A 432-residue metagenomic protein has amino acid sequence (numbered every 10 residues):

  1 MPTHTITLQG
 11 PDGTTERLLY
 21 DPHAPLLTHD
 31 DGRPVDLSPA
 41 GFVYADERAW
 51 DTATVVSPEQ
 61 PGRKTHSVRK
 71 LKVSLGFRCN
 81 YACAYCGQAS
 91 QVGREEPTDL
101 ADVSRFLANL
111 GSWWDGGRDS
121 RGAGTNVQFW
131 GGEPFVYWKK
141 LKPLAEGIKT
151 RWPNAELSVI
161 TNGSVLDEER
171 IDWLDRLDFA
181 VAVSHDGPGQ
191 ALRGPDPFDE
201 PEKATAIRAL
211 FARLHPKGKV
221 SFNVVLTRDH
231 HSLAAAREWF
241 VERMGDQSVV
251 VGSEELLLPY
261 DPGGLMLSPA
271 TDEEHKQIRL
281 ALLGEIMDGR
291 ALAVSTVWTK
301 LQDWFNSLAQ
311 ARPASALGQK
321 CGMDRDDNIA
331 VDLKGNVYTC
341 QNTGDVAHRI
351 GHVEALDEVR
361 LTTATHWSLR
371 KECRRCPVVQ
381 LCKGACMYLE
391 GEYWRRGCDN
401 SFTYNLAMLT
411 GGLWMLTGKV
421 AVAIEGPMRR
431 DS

Functional and structural regions predicted by a protein language model:
P2-K72, S90, G117-R121: N-terminal [4Fe-4S]-dependent radical SAM core
P2-L18, P22-A24, N336-V337, Q341-S432: Flexible mid-to-C-terminal extensions adjoining Fe-S/redox cofactors in radical SAM and related proteins
H29-T54, Q319-D357: A broadly conserved sequence feature marking short terminus-proximal activation segments in nucleic acid-centric
E47-S67, L301-A311, T343-E372: Short, charged low-complexity linear segments at domain edges
R63-R105: Canonical Radical SAM [4Fe-4S] cluster-binding loop centered on the CxxxCxxC motif and its immediate flanking residues
L75-A82, E133, C373, V379-Q380: Cysteine-centered iron-sulfur cluster-binding motifs in ferredoxin-type domains/subunits of redox enzymes
S104-Q128, Y137-D261: Radical SAM/AdoMet-radical enzyme domain recognition
G194-D324, A330-K334, H348: Radical SAM enzyme [4Fe-4S]-AdoMet core and its adjacent flexible, acidic and glycine-rich loops/tails across
